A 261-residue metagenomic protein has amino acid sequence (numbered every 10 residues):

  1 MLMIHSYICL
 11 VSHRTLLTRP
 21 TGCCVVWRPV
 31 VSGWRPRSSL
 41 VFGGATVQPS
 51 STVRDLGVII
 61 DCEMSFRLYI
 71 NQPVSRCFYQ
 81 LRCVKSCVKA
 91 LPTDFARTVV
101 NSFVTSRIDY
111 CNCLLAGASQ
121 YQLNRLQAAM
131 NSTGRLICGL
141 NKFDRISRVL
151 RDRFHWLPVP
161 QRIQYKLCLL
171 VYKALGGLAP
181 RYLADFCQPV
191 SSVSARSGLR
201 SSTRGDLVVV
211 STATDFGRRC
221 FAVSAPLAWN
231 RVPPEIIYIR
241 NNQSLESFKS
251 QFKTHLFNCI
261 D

Functional and structural regions predicted by a protein language model:
M1-D261: Hydrophobic/basic alpha-helical segments
